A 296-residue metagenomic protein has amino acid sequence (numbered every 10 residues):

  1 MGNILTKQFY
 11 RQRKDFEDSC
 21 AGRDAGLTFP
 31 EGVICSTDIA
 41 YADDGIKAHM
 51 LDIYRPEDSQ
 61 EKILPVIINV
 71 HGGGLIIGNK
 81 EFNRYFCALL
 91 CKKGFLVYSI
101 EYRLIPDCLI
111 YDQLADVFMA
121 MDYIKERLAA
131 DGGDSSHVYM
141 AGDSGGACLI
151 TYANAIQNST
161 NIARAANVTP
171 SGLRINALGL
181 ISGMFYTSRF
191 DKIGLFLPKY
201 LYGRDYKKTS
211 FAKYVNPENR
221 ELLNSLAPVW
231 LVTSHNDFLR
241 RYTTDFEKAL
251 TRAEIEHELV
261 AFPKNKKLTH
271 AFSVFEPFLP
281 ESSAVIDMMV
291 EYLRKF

Functional and structural regions predicted by a protein language model:
M1-F296: Alpha/beta-hydrolase superfamily serine-hydrolase fold, recognizing
